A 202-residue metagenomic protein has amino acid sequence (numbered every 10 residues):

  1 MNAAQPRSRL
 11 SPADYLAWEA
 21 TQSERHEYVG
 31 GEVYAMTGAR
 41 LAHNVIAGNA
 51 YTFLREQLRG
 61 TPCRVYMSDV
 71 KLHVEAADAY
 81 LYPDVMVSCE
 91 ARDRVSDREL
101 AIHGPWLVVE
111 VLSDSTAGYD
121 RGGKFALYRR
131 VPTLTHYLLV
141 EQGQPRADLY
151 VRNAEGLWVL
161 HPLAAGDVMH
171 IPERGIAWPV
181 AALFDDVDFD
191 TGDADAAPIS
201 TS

Functional and structural regions predicted by a protein language model:
M1-S202: Gly/Pro/Ser/Thr-rich low-complexity, intrinsically disordered segments predominantly at protein N-termini
